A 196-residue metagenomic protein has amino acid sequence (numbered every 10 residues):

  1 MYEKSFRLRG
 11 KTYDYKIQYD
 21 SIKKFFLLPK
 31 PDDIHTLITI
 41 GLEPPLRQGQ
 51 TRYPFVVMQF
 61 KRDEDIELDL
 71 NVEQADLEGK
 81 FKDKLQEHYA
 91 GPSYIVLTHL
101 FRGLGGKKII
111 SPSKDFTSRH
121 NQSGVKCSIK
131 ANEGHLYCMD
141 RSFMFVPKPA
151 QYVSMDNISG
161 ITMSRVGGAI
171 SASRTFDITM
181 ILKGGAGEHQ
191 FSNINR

Functional and structural regions predicted by a protein language model:
M1-Y15, P29, L37-D177, I181-N195: N-terminal recruitment modules of adaptor/scaffold proteins
Q18-Y19: Short C-terminal beta-strands that terminate individual repeats in beta-propeller domains, predominantly WD40 blades
